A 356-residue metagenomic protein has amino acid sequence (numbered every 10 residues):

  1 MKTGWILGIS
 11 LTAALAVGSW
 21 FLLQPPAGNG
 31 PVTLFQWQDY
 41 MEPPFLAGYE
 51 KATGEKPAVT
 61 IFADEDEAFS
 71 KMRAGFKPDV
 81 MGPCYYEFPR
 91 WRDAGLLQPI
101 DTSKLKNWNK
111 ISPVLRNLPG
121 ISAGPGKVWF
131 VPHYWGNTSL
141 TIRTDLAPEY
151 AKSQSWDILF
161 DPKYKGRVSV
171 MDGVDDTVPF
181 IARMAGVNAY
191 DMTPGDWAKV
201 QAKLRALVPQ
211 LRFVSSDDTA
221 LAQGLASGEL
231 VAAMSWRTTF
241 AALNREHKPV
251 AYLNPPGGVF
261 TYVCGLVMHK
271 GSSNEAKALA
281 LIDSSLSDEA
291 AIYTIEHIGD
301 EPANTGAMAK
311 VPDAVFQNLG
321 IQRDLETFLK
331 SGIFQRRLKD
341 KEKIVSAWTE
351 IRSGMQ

Functional and structural regions predicted by a protein language model:
W20-R92, A222-Q223: Early extracytoplasmic/lumenal segment of secretory-pathway proteins
G82-R212, S216-A226: Extracytoplasmic ligand-binding site segments that recognize negatively charged/polar headgroups
E87-R92, A226, A232-P249: A ligand-binding cleft/hinge motif common to bilobed small-molecule-binding domains
R92-I100, P125-V128, A242-N254, Q317: Ligand-binding "clamshell"
K110, A198-L207, E246-K270: Periplasmic-binding protein-like
S139-L146, R183-G186, Y262-E275, Y293-H297: A bilobed periplasmic-binding-protein/Venus flytrap-type ligand-binding module shared by bacterial periplasmic
H269-L329: Mature extracytoplasmic/periplasmic domains
L325-Q356: Conserved C-terminal helix/tail region of periplasmic/extracytoplasmic solute-binding proteins
